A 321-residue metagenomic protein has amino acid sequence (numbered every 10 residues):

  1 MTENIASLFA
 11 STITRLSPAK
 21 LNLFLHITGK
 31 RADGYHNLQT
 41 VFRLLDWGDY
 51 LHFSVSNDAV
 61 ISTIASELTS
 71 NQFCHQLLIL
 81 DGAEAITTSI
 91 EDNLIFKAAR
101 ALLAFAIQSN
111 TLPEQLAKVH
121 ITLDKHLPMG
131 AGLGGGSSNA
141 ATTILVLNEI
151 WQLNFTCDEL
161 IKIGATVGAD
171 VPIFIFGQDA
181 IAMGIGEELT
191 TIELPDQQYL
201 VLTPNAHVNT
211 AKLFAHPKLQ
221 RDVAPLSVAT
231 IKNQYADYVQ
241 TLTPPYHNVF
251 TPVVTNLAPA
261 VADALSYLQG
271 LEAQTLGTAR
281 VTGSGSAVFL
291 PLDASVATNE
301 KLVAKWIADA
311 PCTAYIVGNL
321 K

Functional and structural regions predicted by a protein language model:
M1-L16, D293-K321: Conserved glycine-rich phosphate/nucleotide-binding loop and adjacent Mg2+-coordinating catalytic segment
T2-M129, E149, L153-D158, T203: ATP-binding N-lobe of GHMP and related small-molecule kinases
I61, L68-T88, T143, A165 (+2 more regions): Short, basic/glycine-rich phosphate-binding loops at helix/coil junctions that contact nucleotide phosphates
S62-S66, T156-F174, V303-K321: Short, conserved aromatic-histidine micro-motifs
A117, A140, I144-I181: Contiguous, small/hydrophobic- and glycine-enriched helical/loop subdomains that border and often "cap" functional
T122-W151, T278-L292: Glycine/serine-rich anion-binding loops at beta->alpha junctions that coordinate negatively charged ligand groups
F174-F176, I181-T278, V303-A304, I316-K321: Conserved, helical-rich catalytic subdomain that frames metal- and/or nucleotide-binding sites in enzyme alpha/beta
